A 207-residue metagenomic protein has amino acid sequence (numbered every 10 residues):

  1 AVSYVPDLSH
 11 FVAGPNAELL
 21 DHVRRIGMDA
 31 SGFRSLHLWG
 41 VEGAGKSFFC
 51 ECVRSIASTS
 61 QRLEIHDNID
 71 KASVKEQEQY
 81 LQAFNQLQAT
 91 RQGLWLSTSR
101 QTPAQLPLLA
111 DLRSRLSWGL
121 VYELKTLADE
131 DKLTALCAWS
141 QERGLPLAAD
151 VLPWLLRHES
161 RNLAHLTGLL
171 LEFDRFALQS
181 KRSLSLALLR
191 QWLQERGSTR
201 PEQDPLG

Functional and structural regions predicted by a protein language model:
A1-L20: Dynamic helix-loop-helix/coil hinge segments at AAA+ ATPase domain boundaries and subdomain interfaces
G32-F49: Walker A/P-loop nucleotide-binding motif
T59-Q86, T90, L94-Q101: Conserved P-loop NTPase "ATPase switch" module shared by AAA+ and STAND
P103-S117: Short regulatory helix/loop adjacent to the ATP-binding pocket of P-loop NTPases
G119, L133-P146: Conserved AAA+ ATPase "sensor/coupling" helix adjacent to the nucleotide-binding pocket
G119-D131: Conserved AAA+ ATPase "SRH/arginine-finger" region at the nucleotide-binding site
P153-R157, A164-L178: C-terminal helical "lid" of AAA+/P-loop NTPase domains
A177-E195: Conserved C-terminal helix/linker of AAA+ ATPases
